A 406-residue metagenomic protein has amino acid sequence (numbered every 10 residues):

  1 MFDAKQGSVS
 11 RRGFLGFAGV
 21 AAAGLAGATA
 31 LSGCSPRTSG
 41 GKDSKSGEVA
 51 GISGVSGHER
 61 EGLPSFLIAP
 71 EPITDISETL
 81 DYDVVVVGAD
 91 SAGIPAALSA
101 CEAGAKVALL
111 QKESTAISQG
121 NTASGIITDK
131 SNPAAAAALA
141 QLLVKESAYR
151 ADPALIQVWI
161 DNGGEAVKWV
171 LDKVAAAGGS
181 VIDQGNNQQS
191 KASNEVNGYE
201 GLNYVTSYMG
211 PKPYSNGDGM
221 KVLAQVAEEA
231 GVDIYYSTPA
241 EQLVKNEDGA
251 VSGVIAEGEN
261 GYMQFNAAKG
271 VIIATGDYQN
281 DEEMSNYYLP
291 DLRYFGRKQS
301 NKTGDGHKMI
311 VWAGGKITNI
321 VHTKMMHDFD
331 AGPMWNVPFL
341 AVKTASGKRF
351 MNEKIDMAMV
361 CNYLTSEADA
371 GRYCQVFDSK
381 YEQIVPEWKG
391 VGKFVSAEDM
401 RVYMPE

Functional and structural regions predicted by a protein language model:
M1-G13, A21-A22, T29: N-terminal secretory signal peptides
S53, D161-Y262, E282-E283: Conserved redox-cofactor binding core of oxidoreductases
I76-D90: Beta1/beta-strand and adjacent pyrophosphate-binding region of the FAD-binding site in flavoprotein oxidoreductases
E113-A135: Conserved N-terminal glycine-rich FAD pyrophosphate-binding loop of Rossmann-like flavoproteins
I127-W159: Glycine-rich active-site loop/strand segments that organize a redox cofactor
G258, N266-F329: Glycine-rich loop(s) and the adjacent beta-strand/alpha-helix scaffold that form part
H307-M309, K316-E406: An anion/pyrophosphate-binding glycine-rich loop and adjacent beta-alpha core in soluble alpha-beta enzymes
